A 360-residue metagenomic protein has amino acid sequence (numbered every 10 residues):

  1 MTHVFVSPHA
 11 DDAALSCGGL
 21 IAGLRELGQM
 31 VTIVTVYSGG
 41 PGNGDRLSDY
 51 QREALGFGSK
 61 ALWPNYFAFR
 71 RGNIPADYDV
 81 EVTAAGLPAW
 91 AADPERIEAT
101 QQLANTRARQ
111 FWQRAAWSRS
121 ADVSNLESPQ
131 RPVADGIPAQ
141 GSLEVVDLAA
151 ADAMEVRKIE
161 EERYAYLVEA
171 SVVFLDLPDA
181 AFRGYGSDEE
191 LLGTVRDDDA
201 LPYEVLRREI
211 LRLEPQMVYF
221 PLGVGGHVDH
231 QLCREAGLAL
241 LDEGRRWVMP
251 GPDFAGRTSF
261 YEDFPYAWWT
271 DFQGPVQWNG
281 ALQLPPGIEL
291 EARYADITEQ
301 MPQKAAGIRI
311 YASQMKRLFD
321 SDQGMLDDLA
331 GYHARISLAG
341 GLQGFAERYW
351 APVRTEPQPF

Functional and structural regions predicted by a protein language model:
M1-V6, L20-F360: Metal-dependent de-N-acetylase/amidase catalytic core
D11: Conserved G/P- and acidic residue-centered "switch" motifs that form tight phosphate/ATP-binding loops in soluble
C17: The serine-hydrolase catalytic nucleophile loop
